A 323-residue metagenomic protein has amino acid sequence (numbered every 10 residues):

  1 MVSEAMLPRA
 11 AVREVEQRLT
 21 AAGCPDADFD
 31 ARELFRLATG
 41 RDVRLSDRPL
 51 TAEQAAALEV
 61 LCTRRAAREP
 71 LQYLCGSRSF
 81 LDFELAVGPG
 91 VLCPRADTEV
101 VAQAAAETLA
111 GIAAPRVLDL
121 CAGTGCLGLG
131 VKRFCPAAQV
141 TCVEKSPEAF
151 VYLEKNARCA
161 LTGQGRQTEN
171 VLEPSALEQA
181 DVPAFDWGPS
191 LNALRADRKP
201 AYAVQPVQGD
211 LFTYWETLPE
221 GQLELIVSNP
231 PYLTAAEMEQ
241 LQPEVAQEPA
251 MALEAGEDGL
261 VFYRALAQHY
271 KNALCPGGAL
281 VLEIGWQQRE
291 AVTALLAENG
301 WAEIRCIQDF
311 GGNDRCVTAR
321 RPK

Functional and structural regions predicted by a protein language model:
M1-G23, G111, C159, G165 (+3 more regions): Short, low-complexity, intrinsically disordered N-terminal peptides in bacterial proteins
V2-R78: N-terminal auxiliary segments of SAM/dcSAM-dependent transferases
R32-R36, T63, Q103, L129 (+2 more regions): Generic alpha-helical structural context detector
L45, A66-E69, C75, F80 (+6 more regions): Residue-level signal for pocket-adjacent positions within structured domains
R48, V60-K155, D186-W187, T318: SAM-dependent Rossmann-like transferase core, predominantly class I methyltransferases with a strong bias toward
Q54, P94-D97, F262: An acidic site on a long C-lobe helix of protein kinase domains
Q103, F134-E173, L177-R321: S-adenosylmethionine
